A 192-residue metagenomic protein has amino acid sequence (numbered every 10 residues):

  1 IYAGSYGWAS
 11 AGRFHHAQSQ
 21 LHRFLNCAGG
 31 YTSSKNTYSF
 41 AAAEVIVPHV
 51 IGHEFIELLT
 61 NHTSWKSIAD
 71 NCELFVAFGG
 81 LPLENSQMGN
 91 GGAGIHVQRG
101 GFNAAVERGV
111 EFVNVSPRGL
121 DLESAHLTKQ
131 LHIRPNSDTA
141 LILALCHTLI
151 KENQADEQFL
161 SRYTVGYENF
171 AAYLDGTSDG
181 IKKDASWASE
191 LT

Functional and structural regions predicted by a protein language model:
I1-Y6: Short glycine-rich phosphate-binding loop at a beta-alpha junction
A9-A11, F40, L81-E84, R118-D121: Solvent-exposed loop/turn segments at secondary-structure junctions within structured extracellular/periplasmic domains
A11-N71: Anionic-ligand anchoring segments at beta-strand to alpha-helix junctions in alpha/beta enzyme folds, i.e., glycine
F14-H15, P82-H96: Glycine/threonine-rich flexible loop motifs
L21-H22, R99-N103: Short amphipathic alpha-helical segments and helix-helix/interface helices
G30, E73, F102-V113: A short helix->loop->beta-strand "cap" motif at the edges of active sites that frequently abuts
V106-G109, V113, R118-T192: Long, well-ordered, tryptophan-enriched scaffold segments
